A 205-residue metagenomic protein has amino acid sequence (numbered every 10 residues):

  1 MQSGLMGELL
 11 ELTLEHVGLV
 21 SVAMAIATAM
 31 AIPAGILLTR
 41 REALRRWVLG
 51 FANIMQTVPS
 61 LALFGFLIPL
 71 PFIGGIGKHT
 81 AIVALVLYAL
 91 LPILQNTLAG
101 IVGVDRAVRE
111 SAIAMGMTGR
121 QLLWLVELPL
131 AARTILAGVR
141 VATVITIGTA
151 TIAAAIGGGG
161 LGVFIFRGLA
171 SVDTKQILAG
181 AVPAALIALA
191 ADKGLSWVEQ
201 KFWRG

Functional and structural regions predicted by a protein language model:
M1-G7, L37-L38, Q121-W124: Short, membrane-interfacial amphipathic segments enriched in basic
L9-L37: Transmembrane alpha-helix signature in integral membrane proteins
E11, A34-L67, L85, Q95-A99: Cytoplasmic-entry segments and transmembrane alpha-helices of multi-pass inner-membrane transporters
E11-L19, F66-P92, A131-A132, Q176 (+2 more regions): Loop-to-helix entry region at the N-terminal start of transmembrane alpha-helices in multi-pass membrane transporters
S21, R120-I152, L178-A179, A184 (+1 more regions): Transmembrane alpha-helices
E42, L98-V102, R106, A114 (+2 more regions): C-terminal transmembrane helix and the adjacent membrane-cytosol boundary/short C-terminal tail of inner/organellar
P69, T149-A184, W203: Glycine-rich helix-loop "coupling/hinge" segments at transmembrane-helix boundaries in multipass transporters
N96-I135, V141, I165: Short cytoplasmic-facing helical segments at TM-TM junctions of multi-pass membrane proteins
